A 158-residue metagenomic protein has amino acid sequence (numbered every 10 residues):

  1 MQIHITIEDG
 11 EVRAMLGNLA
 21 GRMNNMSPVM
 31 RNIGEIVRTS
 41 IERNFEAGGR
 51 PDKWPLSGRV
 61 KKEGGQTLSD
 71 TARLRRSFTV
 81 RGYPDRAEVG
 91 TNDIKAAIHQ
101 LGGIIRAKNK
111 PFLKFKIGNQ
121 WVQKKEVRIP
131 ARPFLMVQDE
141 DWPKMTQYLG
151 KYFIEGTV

Functional and structural regions predicted by a protein language model:
M1-Q100, I105-V158: Short, Lys/Arg-rich flexible segments
